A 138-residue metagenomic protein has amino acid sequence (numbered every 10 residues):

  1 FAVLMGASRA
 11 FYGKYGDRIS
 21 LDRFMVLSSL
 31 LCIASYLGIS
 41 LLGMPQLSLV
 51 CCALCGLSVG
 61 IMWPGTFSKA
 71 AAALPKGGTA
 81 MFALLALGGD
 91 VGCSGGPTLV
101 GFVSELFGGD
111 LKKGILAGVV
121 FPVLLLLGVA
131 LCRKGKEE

Functional and structural regions predicted by a protein language model:
A2-A10, C93-S94: Residue-level signature of mid-helix packing/kink "hotspots" within the transmembrane helices of 12-pass Major
V3, L30, A83-V91: Transmembrane alpha-helical cores of Major Facilitator Superfamily
Y15-G16, V100-G109: Interfacial helix-cap and linker-helix signal at transmembrane-aqueous boundaries of multi-pass secondary transporters
S20, L42-G43, P75: Helix-breaking motifs and short loop linkers at transmembrane-helix boundaries and internal kinks in secondary membrane
R23-G38: Structural signature of the two symmetry-related core transmembrane helices
Q46-L54: Paired small-residue
G60-L74: Intracellular juxtamembrane helix-capping segments at the cytosolic ends of symmetry-related transmembrane helices
V119-E138: Multi-pass alpha-helical transporter architecture, strongest for 12-TM Major Facilitator/SLC carriers used
